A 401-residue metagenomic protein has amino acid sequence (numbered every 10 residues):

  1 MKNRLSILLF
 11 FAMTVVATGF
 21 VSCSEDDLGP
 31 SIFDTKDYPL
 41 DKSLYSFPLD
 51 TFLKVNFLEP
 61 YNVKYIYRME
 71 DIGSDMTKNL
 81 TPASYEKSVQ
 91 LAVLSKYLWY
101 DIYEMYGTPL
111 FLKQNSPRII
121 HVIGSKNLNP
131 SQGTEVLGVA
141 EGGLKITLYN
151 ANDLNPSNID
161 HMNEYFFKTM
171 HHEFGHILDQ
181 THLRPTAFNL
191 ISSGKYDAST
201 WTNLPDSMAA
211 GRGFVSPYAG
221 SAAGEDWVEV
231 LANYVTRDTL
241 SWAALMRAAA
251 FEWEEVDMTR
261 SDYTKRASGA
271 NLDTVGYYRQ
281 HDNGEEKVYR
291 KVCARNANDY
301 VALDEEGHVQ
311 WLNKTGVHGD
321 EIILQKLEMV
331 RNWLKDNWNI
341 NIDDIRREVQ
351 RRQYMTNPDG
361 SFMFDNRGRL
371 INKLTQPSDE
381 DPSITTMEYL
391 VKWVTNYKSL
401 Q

Functional and structural regions predicted by a protein language model:
M1-L5, M13-V63, M387, T395 (+1 more regions): Bacterial Sec-dependent N-terminal signal peptides
L28, V89-K145: Auxiliary, metal-adjacent structural segments of Zn-dependent hydrolase domains
V63-A83, G307-W311: Acidic/histidine-rich, surface-exposed loop or edge segments in extracytoplasmic proteins
T77-Y85, T134, D153-H161, Y165 (+2 more regions): Second-shell loop/turn segments in exported
K96, Y100, E104, G175-L183 (+3 more regions): Sec-exported extracytoplasmic/periplasmic mature domains
I119-V122, K145-Y149, D179, D226-Y234: Structural recognition of the beta-strand scaffold that forms the well-ordered cores of secreted hydrolase catalytic
D160-P185, V228: Active-site recognition of the HExxH zinc-binding catalytic motif
Y196-I340, I345, R352-Q401: Metalloprotease/metallohydrolase-associated module, dominated by Zn2+-dependent proteases
